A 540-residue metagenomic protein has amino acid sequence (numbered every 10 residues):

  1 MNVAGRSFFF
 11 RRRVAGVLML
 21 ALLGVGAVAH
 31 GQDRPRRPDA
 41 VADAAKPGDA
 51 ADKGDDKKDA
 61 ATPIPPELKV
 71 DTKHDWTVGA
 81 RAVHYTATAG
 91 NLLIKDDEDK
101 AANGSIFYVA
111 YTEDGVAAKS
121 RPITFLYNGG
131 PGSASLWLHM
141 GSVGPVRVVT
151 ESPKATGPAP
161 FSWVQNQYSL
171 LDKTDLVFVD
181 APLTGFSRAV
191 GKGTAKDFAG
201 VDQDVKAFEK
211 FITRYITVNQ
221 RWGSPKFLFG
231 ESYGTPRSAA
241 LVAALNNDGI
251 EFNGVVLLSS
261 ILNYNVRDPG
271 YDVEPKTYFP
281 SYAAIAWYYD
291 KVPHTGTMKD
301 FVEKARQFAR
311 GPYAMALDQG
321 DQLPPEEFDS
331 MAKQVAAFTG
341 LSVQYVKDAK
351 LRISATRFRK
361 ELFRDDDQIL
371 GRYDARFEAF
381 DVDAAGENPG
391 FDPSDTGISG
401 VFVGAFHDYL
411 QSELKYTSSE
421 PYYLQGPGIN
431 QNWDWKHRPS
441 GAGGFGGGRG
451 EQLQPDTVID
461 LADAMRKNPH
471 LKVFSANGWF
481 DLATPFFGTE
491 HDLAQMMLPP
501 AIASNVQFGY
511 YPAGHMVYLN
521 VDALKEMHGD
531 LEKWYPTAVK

Functional and structural regions predicted by a protein language model:
R13-G26: Bacterial N-terminal signal peptides
R34-K58, D99-A199, A494: N-terminal cap/lid subdomain of alpha/beta-hydrolase-fold enzymes
N91, K95, D99, V148-G223 (+6 more regions): Active-site-proximal cap/loop segments of hydrolase catalytic domains
P145-V149, A244-G340: A catalytic-pocket lid/entrance helix-loop region that shapes and gates access to the active site across common
Q220-Y233: Alpha/beta-hydrolase fold nucleophile elbow
D321-A483: Alpha/beta-hydrolase fold catalytic core
L471, P485-Q495: Short alpha-helix in the alpha/beta-hydrolase fold that links the catalytic acid
P512-A523: Catalytic histidine-centered segment of alpha/beta-hydrolase-like enzymes
